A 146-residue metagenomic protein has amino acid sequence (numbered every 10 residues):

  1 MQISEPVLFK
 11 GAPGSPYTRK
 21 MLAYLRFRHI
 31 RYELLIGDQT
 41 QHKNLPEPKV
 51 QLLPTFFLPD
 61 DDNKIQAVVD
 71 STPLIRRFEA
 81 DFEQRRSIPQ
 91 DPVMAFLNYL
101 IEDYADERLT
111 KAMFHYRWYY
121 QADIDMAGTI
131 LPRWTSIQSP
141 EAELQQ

Functional and structural regions predicted by a protein language model:
M1-A142: GST-like domain detector, emphasizing the conserved glutathione-binding G-site in the N-terminal thioredoxin-like
Q145-Q146: Alpha-helix-centered segments that form part of catalytic cores
